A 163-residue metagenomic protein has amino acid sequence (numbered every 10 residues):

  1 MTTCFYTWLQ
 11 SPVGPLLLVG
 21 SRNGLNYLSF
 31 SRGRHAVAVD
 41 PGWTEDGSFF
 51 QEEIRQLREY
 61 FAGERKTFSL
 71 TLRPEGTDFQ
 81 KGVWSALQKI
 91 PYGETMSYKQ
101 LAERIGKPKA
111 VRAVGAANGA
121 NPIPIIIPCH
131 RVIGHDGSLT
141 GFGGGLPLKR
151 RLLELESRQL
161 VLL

Functional and structural regions predicted by a protein language model:
M1-K109, L155, Q159-L163: Basic nucleic-acid-binding alpha-helical/helix-turn surface characteristic of O6-alkylguanine DNA
L28, A38, H135-D136, F142: Residues that scaffold the ATP/ADP-binding catalytic core of kinase and kinase-like folds
L87, R112-A120: Major-groove recognition helix of helix-turn-helix-like DNA-binding domains
P91, P122-I125: Histidine- and aromatic-rich ligand-binding microenvironments
I125-V132: Short Lys/Arg-enriched helix C-cap and helix-to-coil transition segments that create basic nucleic-acid-contact patches
D136-L163: …primarily DNA-binding HTH/wHTH and HhH modules…
